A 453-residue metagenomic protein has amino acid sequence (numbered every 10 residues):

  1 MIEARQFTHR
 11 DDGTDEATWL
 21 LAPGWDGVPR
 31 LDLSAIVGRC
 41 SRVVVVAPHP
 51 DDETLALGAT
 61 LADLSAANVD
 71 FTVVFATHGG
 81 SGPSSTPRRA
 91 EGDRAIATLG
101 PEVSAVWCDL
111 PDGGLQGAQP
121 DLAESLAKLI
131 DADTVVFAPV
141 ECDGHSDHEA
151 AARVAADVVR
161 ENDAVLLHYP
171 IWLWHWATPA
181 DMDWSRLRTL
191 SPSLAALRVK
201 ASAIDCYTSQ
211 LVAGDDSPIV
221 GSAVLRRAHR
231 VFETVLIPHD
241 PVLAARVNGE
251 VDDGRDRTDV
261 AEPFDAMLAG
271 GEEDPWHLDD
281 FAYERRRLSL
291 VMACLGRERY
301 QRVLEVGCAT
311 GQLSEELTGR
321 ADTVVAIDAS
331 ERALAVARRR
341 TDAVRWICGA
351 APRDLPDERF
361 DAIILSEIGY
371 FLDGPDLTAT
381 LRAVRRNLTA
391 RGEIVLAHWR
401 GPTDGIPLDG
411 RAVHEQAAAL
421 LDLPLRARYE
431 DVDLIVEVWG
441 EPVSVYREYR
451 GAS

Functional and structural regions predicted by a protein language model:
M1-H168, S202-C206: Active-site beta-strand->loop->alpha-helix modules in alpha/beta enzyme cores, enriched in Gly/His/Asp(Glu)
M1-V37, E91, A95-V103, P120 (+2 more regions): The feature marks non-catalytic terminal segments
R42-V44, L304, D361: Conserved beta-strand elements of the Class I
T77-G79, L173, W399-D404: Short "lid" loop at the C-terminus of a central beta-strand within the Rossmann-like core of SAM-dependent
A132-D133, Y300, F360: Local beta-strand N-terminus motif with an aromatic residue
A245-P356, G374-R386, E393-S453: Class I (Rossmann-like) S-adenosyl-L-methionine-dependent methyltransferase catalytic domain, capturing the SAM-binding
L355-I363: A short acidic, Gly/Pro-enriched loop at the edge of an enzyme's catalytic core that lines a small-molecule cofactor
A362-P375: A short SAM/SAH-binding and catalytic strip from SAM-dependent methyltransferases
